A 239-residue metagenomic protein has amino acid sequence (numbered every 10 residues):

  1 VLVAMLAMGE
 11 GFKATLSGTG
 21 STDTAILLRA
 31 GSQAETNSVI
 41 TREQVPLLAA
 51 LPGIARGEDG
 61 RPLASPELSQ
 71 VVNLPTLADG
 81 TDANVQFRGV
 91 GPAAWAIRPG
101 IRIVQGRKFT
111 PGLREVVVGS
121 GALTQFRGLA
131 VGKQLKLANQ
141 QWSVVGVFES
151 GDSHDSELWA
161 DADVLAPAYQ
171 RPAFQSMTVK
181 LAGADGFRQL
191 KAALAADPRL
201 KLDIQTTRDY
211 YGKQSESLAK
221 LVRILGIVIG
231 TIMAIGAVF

Functional and structural regions predicted by a protein language model:
V1-F12, A219-F239: Hydrophobic alpha-helical transmembrane segments of multi-pass inner-membrane transport and secretion
L2-Q86, Q105-R107, G112, P167 (+2 more regions): Hydrophobic, regular-secondary-structure patches
I26, E115-V117, S176-K180: Short aromatic/hydrophobic contact patches that present stacked aromatics for nucleic-acid/ligand binding
R29, I40, G89-V90, V117-V118 (+3 more regions): A conserved hydrophobic position in a structured secondary element of the catalytic/binding core that shapes
G31, A93, G121, W142 (+1 more regions): Alpha-helix/helix-capping structural signal
V39, T124-G128: Short, surface-exposed secondary-structure edge patches
A55-E58, P75-D82, K108, R127-S143 (+1 more regions): Mechanotransmission and gating elements of multispan inner-membrane complexes involved in transport and envelope
A83-Q125: Short beta-strand boundary microenvironments
